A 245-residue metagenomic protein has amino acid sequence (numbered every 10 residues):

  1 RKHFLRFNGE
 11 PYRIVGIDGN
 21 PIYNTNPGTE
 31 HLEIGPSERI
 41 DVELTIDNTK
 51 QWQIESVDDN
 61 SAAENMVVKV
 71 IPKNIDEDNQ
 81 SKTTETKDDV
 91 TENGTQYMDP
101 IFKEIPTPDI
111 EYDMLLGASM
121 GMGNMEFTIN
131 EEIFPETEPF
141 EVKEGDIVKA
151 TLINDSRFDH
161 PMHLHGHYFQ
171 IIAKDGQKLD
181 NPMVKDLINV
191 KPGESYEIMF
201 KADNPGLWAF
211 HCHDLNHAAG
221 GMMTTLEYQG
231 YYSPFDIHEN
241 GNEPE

Functional and structural regions predicted by a protein language model:
R1, E38-I40, I110, D146 (+1 more regions): Residues at beta-strand starts and edge strands
R1-T95, K174-D186: Histidine- and aromatic-rich segments of cupredoxin/plastocyanin-like copper-binding domains
G9, T49, G94, D99 (+5 more regions): Generic intrinsically disordered, low-complexity segments enriched for polar/acidic and small residues
I14-T29, D113-E245: Active-site pocket scaffolds in enzymes
I34-P36, I46-N48, P106-P108, V142-E144 (+1 more regions): Solvent-exposed loop and beta-edge segments used for protein-protein assembly and interaction
V57, I110-Y112: Hard-cation-handling environments
N65-D109, G220-E245: Extracytoplasmic/periplasmic copper-protein system
